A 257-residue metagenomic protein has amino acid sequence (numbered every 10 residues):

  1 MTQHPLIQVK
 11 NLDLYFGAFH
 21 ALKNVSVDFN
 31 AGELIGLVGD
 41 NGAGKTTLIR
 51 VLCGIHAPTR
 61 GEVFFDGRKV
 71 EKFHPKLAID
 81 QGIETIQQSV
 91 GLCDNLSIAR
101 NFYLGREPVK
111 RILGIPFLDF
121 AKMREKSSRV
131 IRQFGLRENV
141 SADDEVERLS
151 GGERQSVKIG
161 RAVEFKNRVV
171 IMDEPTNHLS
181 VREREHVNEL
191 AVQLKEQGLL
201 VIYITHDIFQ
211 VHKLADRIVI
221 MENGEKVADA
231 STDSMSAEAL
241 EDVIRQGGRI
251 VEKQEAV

Functional and structural regions predicted by a protein language model:
V38-D40: The feature captures the beta-strand-to-loop junction immediately N-terminal to the Walker
G61-V70, L77-Q81: Conserved ABC transporter NBD signature motif
V170-D173: Catalytic Walker B motif of ABC-type/P-loop ATPase nucleotide-binding domains
T205-H206: H-loop/switch region of ABC-family ATPase nucleotide-binding domains
V211-K213: A short, surface-exposed alpha-helical micro-motif characterized by mixed small hydrophobic and charged/polar residues
